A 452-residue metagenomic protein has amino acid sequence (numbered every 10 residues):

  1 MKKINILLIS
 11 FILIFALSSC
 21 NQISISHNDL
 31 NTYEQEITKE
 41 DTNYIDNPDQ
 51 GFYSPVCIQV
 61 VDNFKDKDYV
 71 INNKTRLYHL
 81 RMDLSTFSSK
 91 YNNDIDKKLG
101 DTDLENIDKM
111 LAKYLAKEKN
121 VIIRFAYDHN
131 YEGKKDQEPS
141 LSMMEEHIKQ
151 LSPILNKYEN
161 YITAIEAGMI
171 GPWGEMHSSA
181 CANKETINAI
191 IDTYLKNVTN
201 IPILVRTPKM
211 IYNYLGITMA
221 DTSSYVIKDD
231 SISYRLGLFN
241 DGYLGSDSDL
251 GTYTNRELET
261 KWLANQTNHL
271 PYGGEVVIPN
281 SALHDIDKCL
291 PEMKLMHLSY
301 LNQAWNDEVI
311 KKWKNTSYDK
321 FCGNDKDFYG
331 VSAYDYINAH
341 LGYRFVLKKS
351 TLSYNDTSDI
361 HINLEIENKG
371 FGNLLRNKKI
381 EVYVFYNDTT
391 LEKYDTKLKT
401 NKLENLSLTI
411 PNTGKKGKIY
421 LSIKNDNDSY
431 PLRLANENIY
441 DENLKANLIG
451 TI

Functional and structural regions predicted by a protein language model:
S18-S19: C-terminal motif of bacterial Sec signal peptides marking the signal peptidase cleavage site
S26-L77, R81-D83: Boundary/entry segment of secreted carbohydrate-active catalytic domains
V70-D128, M143: Aromatic-lined substrate-binding rim segments of carbohydrate-active enzymes
T102-A116, Q137-A164, E185-N197: An active-site-proximal structural segment forming one wall of the substrate-binding cleft that immediately precedes
I122-E132, L151-N183: Active-site groove signature of glycoside hydrolases
I162-G174, I191, L195-G216: Aromatic-lined carbohydrate-recognition surfaces of secreted/lumenal glycan-active proteins
S223-K348: Substrate-binding cleft of secreted/luminal carbohydrate-active enzymes
A339-I452: Extracellular/luminal regions of secreted and cell-surface proteins that mediate adhesion/ECM remodeling
